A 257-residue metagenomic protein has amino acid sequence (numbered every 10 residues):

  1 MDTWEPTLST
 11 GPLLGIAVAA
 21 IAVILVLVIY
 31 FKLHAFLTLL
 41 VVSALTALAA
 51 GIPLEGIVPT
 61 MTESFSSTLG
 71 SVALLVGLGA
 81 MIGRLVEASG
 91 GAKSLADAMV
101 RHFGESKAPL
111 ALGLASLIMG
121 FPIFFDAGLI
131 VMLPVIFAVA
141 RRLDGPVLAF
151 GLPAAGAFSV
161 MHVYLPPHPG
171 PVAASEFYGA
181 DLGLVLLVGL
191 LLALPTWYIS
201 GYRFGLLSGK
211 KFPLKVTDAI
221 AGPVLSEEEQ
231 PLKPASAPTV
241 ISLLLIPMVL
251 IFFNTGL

Functional and structural regions predicted by a protein language model:
D2-G11, L187-L257: Long, contiguous bundles of hydrophobic transmembrane helices that form the permeation core of multi-pass
D2-M81, S94, A98, H102 (+1 more regions): Hydrophobic transmembrane alpha-helices of multi-pass solute/ion transporters
A22-V26, A44-L48, L114-I118, V139 (+4 more regions): Alpha-helical transmembrane segments of multipass membrane proteins
L25-K32, G79, G83, A115-F124 (+1 more regions): Transmembrane alpha-helix interface/packing and boundary motifs in multi-pass membrane proteins, characterized by
I29-L33, G51, E55, A88 (+3 more regions): Transmembrane helix-loop junctions in multipass membrane proteins, especially transporters and channels
T46-A47, D126, I130-G145, P171-V185: Membrane-interfacial helix-loop connectors
L54-R141: Membrane-embedded alpha-helical segments and adjacent helix-loop junctions characteristic of multi-pass solute
E105-F121, D144-V163, D181-P195, L206: Alpha-helical transmembrane segments of multi-pass membrane proteins
